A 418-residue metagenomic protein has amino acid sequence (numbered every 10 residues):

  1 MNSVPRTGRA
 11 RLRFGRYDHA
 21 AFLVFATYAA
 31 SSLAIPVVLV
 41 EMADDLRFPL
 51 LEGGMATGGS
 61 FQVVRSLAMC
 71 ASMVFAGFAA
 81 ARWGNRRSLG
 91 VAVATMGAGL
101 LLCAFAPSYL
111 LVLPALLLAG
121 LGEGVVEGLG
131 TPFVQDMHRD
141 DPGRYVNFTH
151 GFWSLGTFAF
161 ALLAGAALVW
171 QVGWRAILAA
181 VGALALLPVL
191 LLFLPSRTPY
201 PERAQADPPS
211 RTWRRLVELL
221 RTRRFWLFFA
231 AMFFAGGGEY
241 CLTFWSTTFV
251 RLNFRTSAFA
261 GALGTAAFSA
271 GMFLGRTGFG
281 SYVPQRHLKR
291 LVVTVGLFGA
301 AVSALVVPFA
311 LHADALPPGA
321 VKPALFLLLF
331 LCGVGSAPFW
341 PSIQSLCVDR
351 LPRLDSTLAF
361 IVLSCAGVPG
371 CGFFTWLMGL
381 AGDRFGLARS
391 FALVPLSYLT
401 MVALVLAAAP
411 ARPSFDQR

Functional and structural regions predicted by a protein language model:
I35-P36, R223-A270: Extracytoplasmic gate region of multi-pass secondary transporters
C70-L110: Conserved MFS/SLC helix-loop-helix module at the cytosolic interface between two early adjacent transmembrane helices
S72-N85, G275-L288, D314, G382-D383: Helix-to-loop junctions at the C-terminal end of transmembrane segments in multipass secondary transporters
G84, F105-L110, R139, R255 (+1 more regions): Helix-breaking motifs and short loop linkers at transmembrane-helix boundaries and internal kinks in secondary membrane
A115-W153: Cytoplasmic helix-loop-helix junction between adjacent transmembrane helices in 12-TM secondary transporters
V125-H138, A337-P352: Intracellular juxtamembrane helix-capping segments at the cytosolic ends of symmetry-related transmembrane helices
D140-D141, F148-Y200: Helix-loop-helix hairpin linking two adjacent transmembrane segments in secondary transporters
K289-I343: C-terminal transmembrane helical hairpin of 12-TM major facilitator-type secondary transporters
